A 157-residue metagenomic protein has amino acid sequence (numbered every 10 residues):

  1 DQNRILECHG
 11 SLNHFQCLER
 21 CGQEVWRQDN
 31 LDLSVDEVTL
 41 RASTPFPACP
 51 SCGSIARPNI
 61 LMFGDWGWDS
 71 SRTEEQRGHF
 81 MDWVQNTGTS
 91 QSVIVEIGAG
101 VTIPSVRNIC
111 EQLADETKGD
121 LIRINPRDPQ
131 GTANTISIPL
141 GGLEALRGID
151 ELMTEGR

Functional and structural regions predicted by a protein language model:
D1-R157: Conserved catalytic alpha/beta core of Sir2/sirtuin-type deacylases, generalized to analogous enzyme cores that bind
